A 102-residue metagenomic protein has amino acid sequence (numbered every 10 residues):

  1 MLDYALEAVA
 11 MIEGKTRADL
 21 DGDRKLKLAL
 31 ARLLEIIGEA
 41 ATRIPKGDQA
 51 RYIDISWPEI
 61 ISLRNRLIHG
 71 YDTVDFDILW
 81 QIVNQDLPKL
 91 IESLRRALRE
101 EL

Functional and structural regions predicted by a protein language model:
L2-L102: Solvent-exposed interaction patches of small proteins and small membrane subunits
